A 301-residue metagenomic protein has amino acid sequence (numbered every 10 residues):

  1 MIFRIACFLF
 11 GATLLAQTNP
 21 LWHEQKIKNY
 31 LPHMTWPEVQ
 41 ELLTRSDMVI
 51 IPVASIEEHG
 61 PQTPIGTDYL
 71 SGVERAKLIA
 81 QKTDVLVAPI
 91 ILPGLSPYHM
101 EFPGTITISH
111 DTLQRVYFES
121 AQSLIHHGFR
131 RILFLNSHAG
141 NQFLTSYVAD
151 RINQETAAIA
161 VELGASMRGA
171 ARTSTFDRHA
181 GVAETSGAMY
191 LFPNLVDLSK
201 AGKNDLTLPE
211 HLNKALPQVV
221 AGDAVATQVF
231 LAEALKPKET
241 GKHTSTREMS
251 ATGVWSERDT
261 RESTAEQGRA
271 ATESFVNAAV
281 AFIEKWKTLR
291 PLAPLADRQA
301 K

Functional and structural regions predicted by a protein language model:
M1-F8: Sec-dependent signal peptide recognition, specifically the positively charged N-region followed immediately by
F8-A16: Hydrophobic h-region of N-terminal signal peptides that target proteins for export in Gram-negative bacteria
Q17-V85, P89-P97, P103-I108, R115-R131 (+1 more regions): Extended, histidine- and acidic-residue-enriched regions that form the cofactor-binding/catalytic faces
